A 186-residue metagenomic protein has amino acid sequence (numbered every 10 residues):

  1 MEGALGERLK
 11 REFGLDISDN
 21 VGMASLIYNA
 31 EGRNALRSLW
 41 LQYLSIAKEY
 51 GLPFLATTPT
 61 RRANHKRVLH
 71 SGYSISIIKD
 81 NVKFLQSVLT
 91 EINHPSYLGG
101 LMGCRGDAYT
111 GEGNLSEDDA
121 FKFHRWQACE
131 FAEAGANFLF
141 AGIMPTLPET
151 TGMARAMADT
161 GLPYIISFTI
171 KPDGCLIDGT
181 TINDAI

Functional and structural regions predicted by a protein language model:
M1-I186: Domain-level signal for soluble alpha/beta catalytic cores
